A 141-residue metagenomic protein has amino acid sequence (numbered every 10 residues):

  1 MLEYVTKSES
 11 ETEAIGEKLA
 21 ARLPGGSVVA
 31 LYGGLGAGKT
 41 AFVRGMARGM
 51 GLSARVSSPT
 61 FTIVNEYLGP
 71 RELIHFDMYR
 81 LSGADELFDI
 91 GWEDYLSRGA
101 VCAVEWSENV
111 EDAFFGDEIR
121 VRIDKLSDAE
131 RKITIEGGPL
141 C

Functional and structural regions predicted by a protein language model:
M1-K18: N-terminal pre-Walker A segment at the start of P-loop NTPase domains
L2-E3, R48, S82-C141: Short phosphate-coordinating micro-motif centered on Lys-Gly-acidic
A20-G25: Phosphate-binding P-loop
V29-L31: Hydrophobic anchor at the beta1->P-loop junction of P-loop NTPases
G34: P-loop (Walker A) phosphate-binding loop of NTP-binding proteins
K39: Conserved lysine of the Walker
L52-Y67: Short beta-strand-centered segment that lines the nucleotide-binding/catalytic pocket of NTP-utilizing
